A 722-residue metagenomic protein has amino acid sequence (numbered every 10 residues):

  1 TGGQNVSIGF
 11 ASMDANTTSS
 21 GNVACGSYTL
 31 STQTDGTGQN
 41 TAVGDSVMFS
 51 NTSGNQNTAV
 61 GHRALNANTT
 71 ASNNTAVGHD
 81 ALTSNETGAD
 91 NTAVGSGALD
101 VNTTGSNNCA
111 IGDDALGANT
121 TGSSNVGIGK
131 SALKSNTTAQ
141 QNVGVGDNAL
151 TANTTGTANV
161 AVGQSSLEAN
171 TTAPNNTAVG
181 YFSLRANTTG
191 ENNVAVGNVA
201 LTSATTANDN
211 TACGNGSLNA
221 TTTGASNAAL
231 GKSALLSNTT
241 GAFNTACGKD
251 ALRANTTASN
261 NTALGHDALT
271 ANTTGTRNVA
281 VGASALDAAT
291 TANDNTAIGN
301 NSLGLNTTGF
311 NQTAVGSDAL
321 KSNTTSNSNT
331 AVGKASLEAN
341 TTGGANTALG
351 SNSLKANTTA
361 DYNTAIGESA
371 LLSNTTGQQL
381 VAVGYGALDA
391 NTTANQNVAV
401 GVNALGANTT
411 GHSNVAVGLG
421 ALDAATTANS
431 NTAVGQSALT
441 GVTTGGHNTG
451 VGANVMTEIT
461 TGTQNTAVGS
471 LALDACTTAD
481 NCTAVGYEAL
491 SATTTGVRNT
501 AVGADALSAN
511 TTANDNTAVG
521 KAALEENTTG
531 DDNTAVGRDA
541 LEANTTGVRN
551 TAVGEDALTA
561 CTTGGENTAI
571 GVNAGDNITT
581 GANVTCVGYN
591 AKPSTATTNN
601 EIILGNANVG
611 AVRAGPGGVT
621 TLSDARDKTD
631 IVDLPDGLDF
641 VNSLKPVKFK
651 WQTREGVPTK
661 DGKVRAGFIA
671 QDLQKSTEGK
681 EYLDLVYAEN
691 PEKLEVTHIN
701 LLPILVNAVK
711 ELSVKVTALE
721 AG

Functional and structural regions predicted by a protein language model:
T1-S623: Glycine- and small/polar-enriched repetitive beta-structure motifs of secreted/surface proteins
L405, L524, L622-G722: Intramolecular chaperone/auto-protease modules of tailspike-like proteins
